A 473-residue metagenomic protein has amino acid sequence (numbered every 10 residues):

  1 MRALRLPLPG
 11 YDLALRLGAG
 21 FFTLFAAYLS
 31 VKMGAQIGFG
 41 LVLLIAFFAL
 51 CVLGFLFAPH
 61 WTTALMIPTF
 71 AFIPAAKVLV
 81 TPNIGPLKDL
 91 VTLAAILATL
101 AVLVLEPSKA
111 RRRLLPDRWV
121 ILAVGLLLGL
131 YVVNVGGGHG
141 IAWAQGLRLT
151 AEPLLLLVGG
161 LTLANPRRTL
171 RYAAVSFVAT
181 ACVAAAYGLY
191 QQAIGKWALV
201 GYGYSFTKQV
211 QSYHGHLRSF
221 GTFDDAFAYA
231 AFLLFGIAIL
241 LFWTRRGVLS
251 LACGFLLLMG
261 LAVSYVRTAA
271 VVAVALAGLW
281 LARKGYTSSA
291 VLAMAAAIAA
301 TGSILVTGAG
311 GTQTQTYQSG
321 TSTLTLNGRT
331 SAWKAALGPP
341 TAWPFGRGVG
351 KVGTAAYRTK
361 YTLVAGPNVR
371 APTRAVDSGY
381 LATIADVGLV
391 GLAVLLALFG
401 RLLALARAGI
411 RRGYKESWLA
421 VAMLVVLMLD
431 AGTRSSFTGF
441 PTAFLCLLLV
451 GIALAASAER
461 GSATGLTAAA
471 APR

Functional and structural regions predicted by a protein language model:
R2-L8, A46-A49, I141, Q145 (+5 more regions): Hydrophobic alpha-helical segments of polytopic membrane proteins
C51-A151, L427-M428: N-terminal hydrophobic segments of proteins, predominantly signal-anchor/transmembrane helices of inner/organellar
T62-T63, R111-L126, G160-Y190: Interfacial loop-to-transmembrane-helix boundary motif in multi-pass membrane proteins
G125, G129-V132, L155, Y172-H216 (+1 more regions): Alpha-helical transmembrane segments of multi-pass inner-membrane proteins
A186, Q191-K196, S264, L281-L324 (+2 more regions): A membrane-periplasm/extracellular boundary helix in multi-pass inner-membrane enzymes that assemble envelope glycans
G247, D386-V426: Hydrophobic transmembrane alpha-helices and their immediate junctions
L292-A293, A420-R473: Transmembrane alpha-helices of multi-pass inner-membrane enzymes
Q315-K334, F345-V387, A408-R412: Long extracytoplasmic/lumenal interhelical loops at the membrane interface of multi-pass membrane proteins
